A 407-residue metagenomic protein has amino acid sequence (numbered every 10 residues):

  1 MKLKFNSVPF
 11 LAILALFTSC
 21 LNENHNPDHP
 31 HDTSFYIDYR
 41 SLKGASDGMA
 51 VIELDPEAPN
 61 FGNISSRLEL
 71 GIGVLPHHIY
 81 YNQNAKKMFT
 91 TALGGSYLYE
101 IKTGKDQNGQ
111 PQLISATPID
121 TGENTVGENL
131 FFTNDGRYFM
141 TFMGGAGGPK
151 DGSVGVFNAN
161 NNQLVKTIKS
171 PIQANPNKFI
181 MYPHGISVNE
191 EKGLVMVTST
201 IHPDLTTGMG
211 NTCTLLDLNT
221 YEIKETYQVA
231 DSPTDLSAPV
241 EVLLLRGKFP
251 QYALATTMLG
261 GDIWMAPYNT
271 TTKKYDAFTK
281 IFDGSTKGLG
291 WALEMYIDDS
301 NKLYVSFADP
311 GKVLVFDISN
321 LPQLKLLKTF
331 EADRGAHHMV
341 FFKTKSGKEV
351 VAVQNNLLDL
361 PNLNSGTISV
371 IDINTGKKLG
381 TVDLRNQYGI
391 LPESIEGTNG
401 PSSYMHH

Functional and structural regions predicted by a protein language model:
M1-F10: Bacterial N-terminal signal peptides that target proteins for export
L11-I13, E23-H25: Short, surface-exposed linear motifs at loops/turns and structural transition points
F17-S19: C-terminal motif of bacterial Sec signal peptides marking the signal peptidase cleavage site
N24-H407: Predominantly soluble domains enriched in secretory-pathway, periplasmic, or organellar proteins
